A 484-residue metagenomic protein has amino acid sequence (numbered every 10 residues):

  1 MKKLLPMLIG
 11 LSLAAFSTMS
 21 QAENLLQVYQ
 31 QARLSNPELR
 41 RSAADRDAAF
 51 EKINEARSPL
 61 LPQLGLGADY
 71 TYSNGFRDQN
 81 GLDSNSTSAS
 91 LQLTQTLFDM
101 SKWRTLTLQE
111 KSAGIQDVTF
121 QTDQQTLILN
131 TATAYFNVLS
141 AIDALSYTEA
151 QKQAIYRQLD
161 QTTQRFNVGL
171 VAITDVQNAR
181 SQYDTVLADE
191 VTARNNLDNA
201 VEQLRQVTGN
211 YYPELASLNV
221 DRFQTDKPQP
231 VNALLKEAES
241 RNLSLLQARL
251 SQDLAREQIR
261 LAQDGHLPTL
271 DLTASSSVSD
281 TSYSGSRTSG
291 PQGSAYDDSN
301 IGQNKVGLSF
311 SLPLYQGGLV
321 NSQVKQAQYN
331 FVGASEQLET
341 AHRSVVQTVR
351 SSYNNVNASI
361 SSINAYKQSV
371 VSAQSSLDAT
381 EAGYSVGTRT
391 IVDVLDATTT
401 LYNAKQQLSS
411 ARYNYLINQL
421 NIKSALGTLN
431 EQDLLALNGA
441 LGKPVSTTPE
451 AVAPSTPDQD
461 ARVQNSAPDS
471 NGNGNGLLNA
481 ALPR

Functional and structural regions predicted by a protein language model:
M1-Q21: Gram-negative bacterial Sec-dependent N-terminal signal peptides
K2-K3, T126-R241, N355, S359 (+4 more regions): Periplasmic alpha-helical coiled-coil/stalk elements that build and connect Gram-negative outer-membrane
Q30-R40, D47-P62, S90-L108, V118-Q125 (+8 more regions): A glycine-/polar-enriched beta->alpha junction
R41-A56, D123, L127-Y147, R157 (+5 more regions): Amphipathic alpha-helical coiled-coil segments
Y70-N74, L97, S276-S282, L312-L314 (+1 more regions): Transmembrane beta-strands of outer-membrane beta-barrel pores
F76-L82, S217-N219, S282-P291, S322 (+1 more regions): Outer-membrane beta-barrel translocator domains and adjoining extracellular loop/strand segments of Gram-negative
D83-N85, D298-G302, N403: Short sequence motifs at beta-strands and strand-loop junctions characteristic of Gram-negative outer-membrane
Q407-R484: Acidic, low-complexity, intrinsically disordered peripheral segments
